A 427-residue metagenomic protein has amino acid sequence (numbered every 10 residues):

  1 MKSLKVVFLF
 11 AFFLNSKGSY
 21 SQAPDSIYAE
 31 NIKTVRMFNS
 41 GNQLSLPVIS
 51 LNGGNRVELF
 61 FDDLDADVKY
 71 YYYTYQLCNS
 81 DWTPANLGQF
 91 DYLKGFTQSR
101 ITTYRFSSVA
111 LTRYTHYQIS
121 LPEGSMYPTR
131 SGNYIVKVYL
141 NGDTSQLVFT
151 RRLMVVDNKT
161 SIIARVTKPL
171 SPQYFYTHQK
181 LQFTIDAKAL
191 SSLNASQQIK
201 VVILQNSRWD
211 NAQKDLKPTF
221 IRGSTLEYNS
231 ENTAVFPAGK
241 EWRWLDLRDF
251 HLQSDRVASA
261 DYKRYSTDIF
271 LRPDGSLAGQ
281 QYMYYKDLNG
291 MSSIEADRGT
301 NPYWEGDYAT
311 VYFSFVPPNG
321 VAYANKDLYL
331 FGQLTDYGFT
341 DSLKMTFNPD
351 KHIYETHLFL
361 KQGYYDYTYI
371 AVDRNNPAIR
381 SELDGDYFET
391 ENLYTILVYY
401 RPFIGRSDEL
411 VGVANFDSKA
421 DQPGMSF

Functional and structural regions predicted by a protein language model:
M1-P24: Bacterial Sec-dependent N-terminal signal peptides
Y20-N52, D157-P172, D287-T300: Short, compositionally biased P/S/T/A/G/V-rich stretches that sit at domain boundaries
I27, V155-H178, E389-V413: Low-complexity, Pro/Ser/Thr- and charge-rich linker/hinge segments at domain boundaries
E30-L77, Y174-I185, T300-S314: Contiguous beta-strand segments within globular domains
S80-W82, M126, L140-Q146, H251-V257 (+1 more regions): Short acidic/polar inter-strand loop motif in beta-rich domains
L93-Y117, W209-P218, Y312-Q362, R374-P402: Aromatic-rich carbohydrate-binding modules that target alpha-glucans
R113-N141: Ligand-binding face of N-terminal immunoglobulin V-set domains in extracellular IgSF glycoproteins
L271-A324, V411-F427: Basic K/R-rich, polyanion-interacting modules in nucleoproteins and related proteins
